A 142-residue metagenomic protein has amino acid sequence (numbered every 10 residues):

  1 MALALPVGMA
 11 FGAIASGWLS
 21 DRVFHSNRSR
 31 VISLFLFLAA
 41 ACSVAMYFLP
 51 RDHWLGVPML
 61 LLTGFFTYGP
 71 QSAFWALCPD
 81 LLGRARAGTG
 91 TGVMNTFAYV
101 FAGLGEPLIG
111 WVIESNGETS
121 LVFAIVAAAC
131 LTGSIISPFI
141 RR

Functional and structural regions predicted by a protein language model:
A13-S26, I113-E114: Helix-to-loop junctions at the C-terminal end of transmembrane segments in multipass secondary transporters
R22-L36: Cytoplasmic membrane-interface "Motif A"-like loop-to-helix N-cap segments of 12-TM Major Facilitator Superfamily
N27, I109-A129: A membrane-interface helix-boundary motif in multi-pass transporters
F37-R51: C-terminal ends and interior cores of transmembrane alpha-helices in multi-pass membrane transporters/permeases
M46-Y47, A124-R142: Multi-pass alpha-helical transporter architecture, strongest for 12-TM Major Facilitator/SLC carriers used
H53-G69: Hydrophobic core of transmembrane alpha-helices in multi-pass small-molecule transporters, especially MFS/SLC-type
Y68-L82: Intracellular juxtamembrane helix-capping segments at the cytosolic ends of symmetry-related transmembrane helices
P79-E118: A late C-terminal transmembrane helix in Major Facilitator Superfamily
